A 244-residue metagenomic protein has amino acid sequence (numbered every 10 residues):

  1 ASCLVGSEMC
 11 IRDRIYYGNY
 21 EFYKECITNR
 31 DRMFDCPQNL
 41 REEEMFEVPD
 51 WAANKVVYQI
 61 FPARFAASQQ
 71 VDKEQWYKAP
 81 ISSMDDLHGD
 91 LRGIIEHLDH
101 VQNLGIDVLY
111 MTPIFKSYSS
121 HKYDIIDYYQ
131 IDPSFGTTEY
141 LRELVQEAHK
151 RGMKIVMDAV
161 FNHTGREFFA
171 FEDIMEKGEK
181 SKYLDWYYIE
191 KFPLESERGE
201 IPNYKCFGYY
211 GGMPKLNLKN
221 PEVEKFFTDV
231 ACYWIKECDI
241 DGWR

Functional and structural regions predicted by a protein language model:
A1-G6, C10-D13: Single conserved hydrophobic/aromatic residue that forms the stacking wall/gate of nucleotide- or nucleobase-binding
S2-C3, D50, H121, Y209: Generic structural signal for beta-strand residues in well-ordered domains
R14-M45: Short beta-strand elements
M33-R64: Compositionally biased low-complexity segments at domain edges in trafficked proteins and select soluble regulators
K55-V57, F61-D107, I114-C238: Substrate-binding/active-site clefts of carbohydrate-active enzymes
L109, D241-W243: Hydrophobic residues within beta-strands of alpha/beta enzymes
